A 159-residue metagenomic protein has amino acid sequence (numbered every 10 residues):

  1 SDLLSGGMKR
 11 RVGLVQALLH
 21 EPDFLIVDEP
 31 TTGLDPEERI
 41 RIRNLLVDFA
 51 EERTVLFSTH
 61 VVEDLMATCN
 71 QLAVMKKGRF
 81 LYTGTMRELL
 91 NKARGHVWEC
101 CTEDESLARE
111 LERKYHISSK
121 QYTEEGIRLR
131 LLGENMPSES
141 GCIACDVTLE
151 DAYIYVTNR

Functional and structural regions predicted by a protein language model:
S1-K76: ABC transporter nucleotide-binding domains
L19, G78, S138-S140: Short, charged low-complexity intrinsically disordered segments located at boundaries of structured domains
G33, F80, S140-I143: Short N-terminal micro-motifs specific to bacterial/archaeal maturation and metal-cluster initiation sites
I42-R130: ABC transporter nucleotide-binding domain
Y115-R159: C-terminal coupling/interaction segments
